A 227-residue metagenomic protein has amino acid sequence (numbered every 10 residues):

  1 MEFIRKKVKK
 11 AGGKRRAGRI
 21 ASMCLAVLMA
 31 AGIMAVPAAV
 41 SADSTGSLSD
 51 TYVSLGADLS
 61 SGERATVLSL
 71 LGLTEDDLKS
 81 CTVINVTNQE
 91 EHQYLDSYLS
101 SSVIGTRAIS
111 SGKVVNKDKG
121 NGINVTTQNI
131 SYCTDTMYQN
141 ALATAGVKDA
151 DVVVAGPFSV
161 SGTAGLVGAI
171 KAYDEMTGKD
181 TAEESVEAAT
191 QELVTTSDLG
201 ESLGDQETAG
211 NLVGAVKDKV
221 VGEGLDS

Functional and structural regions predicted by a protein language model:
M1-R16: N-terminal secretory signal peptides that target proteins for export/translocation
M23-A35: Bacterial N-terminal signal peptides
G32-G46: Sec-dependent signal peptide cleavage junction
D43-G56, S61-L68, D76-V86, V103 (+1 more regions): Long, low-complexity, polar and repeat-rich extracellular regions of very large Gram-negative surface proteins
G56-L59, K117-K119, Q128-I130, A155-S159 (+1 more regions): Solvent-exposed coil/turn segments that connect beta secondary-structure elements in extracytoplasmic/periplasmic
R64, L68, D135-L142, L166-I170 (+1 more regions): Extracytoplasmic/secreted envelope proteins and their assembly/folding machinery, especially bacterial periplasmic
H92-D149: Signal peptide-directed extracytoplasmic domains
A143, V153-S161, G168-S227: Soluble oligomerization/assembly scaffold segments of membrane-associated complexes
